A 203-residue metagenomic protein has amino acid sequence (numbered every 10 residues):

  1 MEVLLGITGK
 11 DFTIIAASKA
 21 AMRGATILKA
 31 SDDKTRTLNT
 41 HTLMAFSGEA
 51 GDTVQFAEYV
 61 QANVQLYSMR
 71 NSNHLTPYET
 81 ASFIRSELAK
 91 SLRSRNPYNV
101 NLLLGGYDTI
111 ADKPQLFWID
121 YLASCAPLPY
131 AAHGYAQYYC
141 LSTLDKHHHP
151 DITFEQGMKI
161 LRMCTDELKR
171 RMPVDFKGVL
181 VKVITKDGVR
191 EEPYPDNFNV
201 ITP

Functional and structural regions predicted by a protein language model:
M1-P203: Long, low-complexity N-terminal extensions
